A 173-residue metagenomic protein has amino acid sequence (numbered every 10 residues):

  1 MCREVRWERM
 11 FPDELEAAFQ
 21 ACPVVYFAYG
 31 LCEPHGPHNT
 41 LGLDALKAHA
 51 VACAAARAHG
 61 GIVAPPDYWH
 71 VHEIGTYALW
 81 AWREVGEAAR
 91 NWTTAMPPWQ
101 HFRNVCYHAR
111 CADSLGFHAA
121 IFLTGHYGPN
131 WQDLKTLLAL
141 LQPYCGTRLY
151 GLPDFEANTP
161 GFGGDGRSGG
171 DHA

Functional and structural regions predicted by a protein language model:
M1-H118, L140-L152: N-terminal catalytic or cofactor-binding beta/alpha core of small enzyme domains
C32-P34, T124-W131: Gly/Ser/Thr-rich loops at beta-strand to alpha-helix junctions that form or flank small-molecule/cofactor-binding
W69, G125, F155: Residue-level "edge-of-site" marker
H118-A120, T124: Short acidic, glycine-rich surface-loop motifs adjacent to enzyme active sites
G125, L137-Q142: A domain-level signal for the structural core that forms small-molecule/cofactor-binding pockets and catalytic centers
Y127-D133, A157-G161: Short, well-ordered, mixed-charge alpha-helical segments that flank or form enzyme active sites
L134-A139, G163: Distinct, well-ordered alpha-helical segments
Q142-A173: Catalytic cores of processing enzymes, dominated by hydrolases/peptidases, characterized by acidic/His-rich
